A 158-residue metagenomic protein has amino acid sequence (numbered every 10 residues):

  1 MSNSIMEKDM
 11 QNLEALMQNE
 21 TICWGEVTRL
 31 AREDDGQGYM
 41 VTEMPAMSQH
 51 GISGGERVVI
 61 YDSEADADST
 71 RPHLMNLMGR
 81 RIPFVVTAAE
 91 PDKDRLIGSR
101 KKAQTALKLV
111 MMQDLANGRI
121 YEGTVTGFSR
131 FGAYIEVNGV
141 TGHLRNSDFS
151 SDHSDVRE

Functional and structural regions predicted by a protein language model:
M1-E158: Single-stranded RNA-binding regions, centering on S1/OB-family and related RNA-binding modules
